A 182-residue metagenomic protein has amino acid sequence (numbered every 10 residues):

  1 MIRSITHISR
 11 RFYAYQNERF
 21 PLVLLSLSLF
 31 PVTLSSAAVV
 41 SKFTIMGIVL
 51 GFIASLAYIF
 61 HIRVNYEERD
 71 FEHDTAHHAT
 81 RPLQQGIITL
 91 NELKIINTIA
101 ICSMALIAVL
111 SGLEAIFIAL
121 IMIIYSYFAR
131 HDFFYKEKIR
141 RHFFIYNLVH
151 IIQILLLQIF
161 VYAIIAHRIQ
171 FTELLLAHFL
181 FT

Functional and structural regions predicted by a protein language model:
M1-T182: Multi-pass alpha-helical membrane architecture of UbiA-family and related isoprenoid/lipid prenyltransferases
